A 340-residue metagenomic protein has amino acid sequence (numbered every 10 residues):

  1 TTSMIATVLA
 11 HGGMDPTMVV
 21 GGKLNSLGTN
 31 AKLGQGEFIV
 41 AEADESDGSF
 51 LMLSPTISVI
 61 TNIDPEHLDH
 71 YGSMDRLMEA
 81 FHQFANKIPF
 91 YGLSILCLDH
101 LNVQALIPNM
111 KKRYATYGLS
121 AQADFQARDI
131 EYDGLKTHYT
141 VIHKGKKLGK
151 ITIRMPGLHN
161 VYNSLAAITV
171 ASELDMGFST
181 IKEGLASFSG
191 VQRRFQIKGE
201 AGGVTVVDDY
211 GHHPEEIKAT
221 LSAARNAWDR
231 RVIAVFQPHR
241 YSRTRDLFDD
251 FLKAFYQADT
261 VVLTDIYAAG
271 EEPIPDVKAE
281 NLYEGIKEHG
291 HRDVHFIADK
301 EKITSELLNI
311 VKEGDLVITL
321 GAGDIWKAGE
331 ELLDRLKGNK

Functional and structural regions predicted by a protein language model:
T1-L96, N102-R113, L165, A227-W228: Phosphate-binding loop of NTP-binding sites
I5-L9, I286, L332: Hydrophobic alpha-helical packing residues
M18-G22, K112-D133, T152-L158, K182-A186 (+2 more regions): Beta-strand->loop->alpha-helix junctions that form or flank phosphate-binding loops in nucleotide-handling enzymes
I57, L135, H143-T260, E284: Nucleotide phosphate-binding/pyrophosphate-handling subdomain across enzymes that bind or process nucleotide phosphates
R76, F84-G92, K112, A219-W228 (+1 more regions): P-loop/Walker A phosphate-binding loop and immediately adjacent motor/lid segment at beta-alpha junctions
L93-L98, A234-Q237, A258-A268: Short internal beta-strands
L252-E313: C-terminal helical cap/extension that packs against the catalytic core of soluble nucleotide-cofactor enzymes
K302-L333: A glycine-rich beta-strand to alpha-helix segment that forms a phosphate/ribose-binding loop at ligand/cofactor sites
